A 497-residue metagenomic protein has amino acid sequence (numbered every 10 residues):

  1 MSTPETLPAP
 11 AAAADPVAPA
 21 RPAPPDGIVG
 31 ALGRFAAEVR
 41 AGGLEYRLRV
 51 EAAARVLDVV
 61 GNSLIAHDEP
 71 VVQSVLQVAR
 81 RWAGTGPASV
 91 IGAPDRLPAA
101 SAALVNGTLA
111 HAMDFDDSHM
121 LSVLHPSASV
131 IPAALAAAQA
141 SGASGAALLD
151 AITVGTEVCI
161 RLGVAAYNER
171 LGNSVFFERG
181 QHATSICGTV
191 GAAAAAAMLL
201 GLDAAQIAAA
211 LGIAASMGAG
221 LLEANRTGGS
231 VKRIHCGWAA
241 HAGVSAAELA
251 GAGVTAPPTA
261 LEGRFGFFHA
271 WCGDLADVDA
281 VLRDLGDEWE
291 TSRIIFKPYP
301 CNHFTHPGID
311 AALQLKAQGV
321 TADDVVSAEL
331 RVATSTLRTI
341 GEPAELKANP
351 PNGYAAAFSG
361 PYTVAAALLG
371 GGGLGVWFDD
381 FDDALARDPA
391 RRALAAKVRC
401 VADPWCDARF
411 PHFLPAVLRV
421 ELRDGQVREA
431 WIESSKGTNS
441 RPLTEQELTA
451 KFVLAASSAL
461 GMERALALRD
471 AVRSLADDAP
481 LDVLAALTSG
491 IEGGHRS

Functional and structural regions predicted by a protein language model:
M1-L124, A224-N225, V231-H241, E248-S497: Terminal-appendage/accessory-domain detector
I28-A31, S74-V78, A146-V158, A205-I213 (+1 more regions): Extended, well-ordered alpha-helical scaffold segments
H111-L162, A166-E169: Hydrophobic alpha-helical hairpins/lids featuring a short glycine-rich hinge
S122-A128, A147-I152, S174-T189, K232-W238 (+2 more regions): Active-site nucleophile and cofactor-binding loops and adjacent substrate-binding regions of central metabolic enzymes
S127-L135, I186-A195, H241-S245, T305-I309 (+1 more regions): Well-ordered alpha-helical segments within folded domains of soluble proteins
A143-A147, Y167-G180, S185-A210, L222-R233 (+1 more regions): Active-site cavity-forming subdomains of large catalytic enzyme subunits
L199-Q206, M217, Q314-D323: Secondary-structure boundary elements
I213-L221: Flexible glycine/proline-rich, aromatic-decorated loop/lid segments
